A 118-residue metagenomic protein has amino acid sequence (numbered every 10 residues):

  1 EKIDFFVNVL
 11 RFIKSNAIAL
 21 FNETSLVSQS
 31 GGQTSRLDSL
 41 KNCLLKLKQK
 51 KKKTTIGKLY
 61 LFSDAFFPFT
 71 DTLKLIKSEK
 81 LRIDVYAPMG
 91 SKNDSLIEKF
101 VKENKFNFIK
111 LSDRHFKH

Functional and structural regions predicted by a protein language model:
E1-A17: Short, basic/aromatic recognition patches
F5-N8, N42, K46, L75 (+1 more regions): Alpha-helical scaffold segments in soluble metabolic enzymes
L10-I13, K51-T55, K77-S78, F116: Solvent-exposed alpha-helices and their adjacent loops that cap or buttress functional pockets in soluble metabolic
N16-A17, L59, N104: Structural beta-strand/beta-sheet cores of well-ordered domains, especially the beta-sheet scaffolds that support
A17-T24: Short beta-strand scaffold segments in enzyme catalytic cores
A19, Y60-F62, V85-Y86: Structural motif
S25-L73: Glycine- and Gly-Pro-enriched alpha-helical subdomains that act as flexible, kink-prone "lid/hinge" or packing modules
K74-H118: C-terminal binding/interaction regions
